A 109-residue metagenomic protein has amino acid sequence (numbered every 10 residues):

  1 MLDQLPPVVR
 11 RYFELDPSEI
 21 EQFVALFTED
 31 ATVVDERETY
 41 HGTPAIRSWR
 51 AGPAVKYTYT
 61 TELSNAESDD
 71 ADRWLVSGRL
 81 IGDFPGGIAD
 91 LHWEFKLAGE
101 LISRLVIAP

Functional and structural regions predicted by a protein language model:
M1, F27-E29, D70-D72: A short alpha-helix capping/helix-coil boundary motif
M1-A25: Short, low-complexity N-terminal intrinsically disordered segments enriched in polar/charged residues
L5-P6, D30, T43, G99 (+1 more regions): Low-complexity, intrinsically disordered short peptide segments enriched in small/polar/basic residues
P6, R10, P44-R47, L75: Generic alpha-helical structural signal
R10, V33-E36, G82: A general structural-boundary detector
I20-V24, E29-A66: A solvent-exposed, acidic/Ser-Thr-rich amphipathic alpha-helical stretch
S48, P53-P109: A beta-strand edge to alpha-helix "cap/lid" segment located at domain peripheries
